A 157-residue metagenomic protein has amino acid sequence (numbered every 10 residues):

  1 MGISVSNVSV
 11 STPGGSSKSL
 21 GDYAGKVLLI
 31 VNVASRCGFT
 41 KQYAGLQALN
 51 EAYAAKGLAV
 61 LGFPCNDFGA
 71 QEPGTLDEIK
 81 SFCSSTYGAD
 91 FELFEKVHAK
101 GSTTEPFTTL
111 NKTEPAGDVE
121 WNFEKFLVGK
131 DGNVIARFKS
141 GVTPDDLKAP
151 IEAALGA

Functional and structural regions predicted by a protein language model:
M1-G21, K41: N-terminal "domain-start" segment that seeds a small globular fold
S19-G21, E51-A52, P115-V119: Surface-exposed acidic, glycine-flexible loop patches that form ligand/cofactor-binding and adhesion interfaces
A24-V27, S35-R36, T40-N66, C83-Y87: Conserved helix-turn-beta segment immediately C-terminal to the redox Cys motif in thioredoxin-like folds
K41-A44, P73-G74, E105: Generic recognition of short, well-ordered alpha-helical segments
G57-G74, D90-G101: Thiol-based oxidoreductase modules, predominantly thioredoxin-like and allied folds used for disulfide exchange
D77-N122: Short, internal strand/loop/helix patches that form the active-site neighborhood or redox-interaction surface
E105-A157: Thiol-/selenol-based redox modules, centered on thioredoxin-like and closely related oxidoreductase domains
